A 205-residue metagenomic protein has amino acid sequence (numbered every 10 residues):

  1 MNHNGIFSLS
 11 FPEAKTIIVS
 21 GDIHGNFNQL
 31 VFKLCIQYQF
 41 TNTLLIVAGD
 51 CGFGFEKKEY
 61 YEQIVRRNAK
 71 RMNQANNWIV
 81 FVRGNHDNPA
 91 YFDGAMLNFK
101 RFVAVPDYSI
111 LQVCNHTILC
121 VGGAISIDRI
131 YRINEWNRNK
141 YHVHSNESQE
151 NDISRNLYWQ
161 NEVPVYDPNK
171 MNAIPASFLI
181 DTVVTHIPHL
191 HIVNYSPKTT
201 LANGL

Functional and structural regions predicted by a protein language model:
N2-F11, S20, G25-V113: Core catalytic region of metal-dependent phosphoesterases/phosphodiesterases, especially metallo-beta-lactamase-like
I18, L45-I46, L119, V183: Hydrophobic positions in the central parallel beta-sheet of the AAA+
I18-G21, Q29, F55-E56, N73 (+6 more regions): Aromatic-enriched hydrophobic runs in primary sequence
H116-G204: Active-site-proximal loop/helix segment associated with metal-binding centers of metalloenzymes
